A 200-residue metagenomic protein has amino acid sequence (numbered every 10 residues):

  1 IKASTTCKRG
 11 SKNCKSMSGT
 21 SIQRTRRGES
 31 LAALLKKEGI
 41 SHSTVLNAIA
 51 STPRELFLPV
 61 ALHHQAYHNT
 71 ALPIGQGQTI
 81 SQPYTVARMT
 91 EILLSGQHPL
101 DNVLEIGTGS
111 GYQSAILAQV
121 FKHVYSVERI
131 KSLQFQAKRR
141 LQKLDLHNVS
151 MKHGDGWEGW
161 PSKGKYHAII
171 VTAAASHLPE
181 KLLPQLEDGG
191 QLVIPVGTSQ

Functional and structural regions predicted by a protein language model:
G10-L104, Y112, V120, L133-F135 (+1 more regions): Class I SAM-dependent transferase core
I92-Q200: Conserved nucleotide-cofactor-binding alpha/beta core module
